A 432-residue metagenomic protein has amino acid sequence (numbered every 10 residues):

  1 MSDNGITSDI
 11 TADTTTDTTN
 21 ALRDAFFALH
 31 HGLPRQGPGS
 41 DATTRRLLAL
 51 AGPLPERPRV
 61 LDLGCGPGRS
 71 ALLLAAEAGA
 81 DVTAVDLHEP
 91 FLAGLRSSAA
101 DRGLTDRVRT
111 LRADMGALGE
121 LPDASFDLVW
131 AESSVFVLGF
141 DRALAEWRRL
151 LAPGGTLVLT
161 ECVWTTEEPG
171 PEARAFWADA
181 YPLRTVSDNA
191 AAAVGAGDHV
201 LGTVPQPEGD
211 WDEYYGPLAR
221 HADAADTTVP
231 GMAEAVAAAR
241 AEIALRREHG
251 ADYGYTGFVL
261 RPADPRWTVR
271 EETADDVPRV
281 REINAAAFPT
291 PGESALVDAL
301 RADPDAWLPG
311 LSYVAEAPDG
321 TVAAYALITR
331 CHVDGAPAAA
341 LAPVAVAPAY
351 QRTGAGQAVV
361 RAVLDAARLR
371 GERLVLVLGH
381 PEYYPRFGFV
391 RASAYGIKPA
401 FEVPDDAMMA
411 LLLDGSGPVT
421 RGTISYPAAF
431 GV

Functional and structural regions predicted by a protein language model:
G37-E56: Conserved alpha-helix/loop element of class I SAM-dependent methyltransferases that forms part of the SAM/SAH-binding
L61, P67-A117: Class I SAM-dependent methyltransferase SAM/SAH-binding core
G119-V129: A short acidic, Gly/Pro-enriched loop at the edge of an enzyme's catalytic core that lines a small-molecule cofactor
R142-T156: A short glycine-rich, Lys/Arg-flanked "PGG" loop and its adjoining helix->strand segment in the class I
C162-A180: Short, glycine-/aromatic-enriched active-site segment of Class I SAM-dependent methyltransferases
V204-D264: Conserved Class I S-adenosyl-L-methionine
T268-V280: A short beta-loop-alpha structural element at the N-terminal edge of CoA-dependent acyl/N-acetyltransferase catalytic
V314, T321-R330, P337-A345: Conserved beta-strand in the GNAT
